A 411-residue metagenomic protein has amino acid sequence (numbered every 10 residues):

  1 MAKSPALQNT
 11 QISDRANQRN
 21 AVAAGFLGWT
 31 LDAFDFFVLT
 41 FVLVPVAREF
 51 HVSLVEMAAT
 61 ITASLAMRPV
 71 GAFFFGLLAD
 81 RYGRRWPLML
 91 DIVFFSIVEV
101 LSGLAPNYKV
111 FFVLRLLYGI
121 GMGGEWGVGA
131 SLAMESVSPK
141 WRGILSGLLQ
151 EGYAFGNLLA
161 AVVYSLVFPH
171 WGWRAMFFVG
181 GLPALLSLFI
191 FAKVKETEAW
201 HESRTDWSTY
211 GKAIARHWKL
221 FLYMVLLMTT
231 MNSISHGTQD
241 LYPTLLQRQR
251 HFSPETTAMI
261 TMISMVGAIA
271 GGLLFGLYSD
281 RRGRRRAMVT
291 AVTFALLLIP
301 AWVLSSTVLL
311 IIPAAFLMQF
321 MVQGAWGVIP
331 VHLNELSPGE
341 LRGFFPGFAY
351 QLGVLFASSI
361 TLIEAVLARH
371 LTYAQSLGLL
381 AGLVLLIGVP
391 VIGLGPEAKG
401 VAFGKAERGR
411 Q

Functional and structural regions predicted by a protein language model:
M1-F34: Cytosolic juxtamembrane N-terminal segment immediately preceding the first transmembrane helix of multi-pass
T40, K219-I269: Extracytoplasmic gate region of multi-pass secondary transporters
H51, G83, L104-V110, S138 (+2 more regions): Helix-breaking motifs and short loop linkers at transmembrane-helix boundaries and internal kinks in secondary membrane
T62-F75, M262-L274: Central cavity-lining transmembrane alpha-helices of secondary-active solute carriers, predominantly the Major
V70-P106, R282-R285: Conserved MFS/SLC helix-loop-helix module at the cytosolic interface between two early adjacent transmembrane helices
L114-E151: Cytoplasmic helix-loop-helix junction between adjacent transmembrane helices in 12-TM secondary transporters
L149-F191: Helix-loop-helix hairpin linking two adjacent transmembrane segments in secondary transporters
S279-I329: C-terminal transmembrane helical hairpin of 12-TM major facilitator-type secondary transporters
